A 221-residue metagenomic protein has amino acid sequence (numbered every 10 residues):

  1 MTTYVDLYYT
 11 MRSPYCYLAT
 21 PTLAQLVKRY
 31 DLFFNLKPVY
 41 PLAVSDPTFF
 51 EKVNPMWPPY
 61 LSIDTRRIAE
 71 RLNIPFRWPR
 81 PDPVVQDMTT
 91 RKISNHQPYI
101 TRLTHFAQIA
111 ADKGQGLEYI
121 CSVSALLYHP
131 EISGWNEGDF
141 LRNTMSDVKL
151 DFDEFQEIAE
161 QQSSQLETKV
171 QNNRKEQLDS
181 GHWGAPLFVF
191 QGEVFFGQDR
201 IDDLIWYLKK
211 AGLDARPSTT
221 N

Functional and structural regions predicted by a protein language model:
T3, R12-Y15, A19-L32, E118-N221: C-terminal cap of thioredoxin/glutaredoxin-like
D6: Beta1/beta-strand and adjacent pyrophosphate-binding region of the FAD-binding site in flavoprotein oxidoreductases
M11, Y17-L127, A215: Structural alpha/beta surface segment adjacent to cysteine/selenocysteine redox centers across thiol/disulfide enzymes
